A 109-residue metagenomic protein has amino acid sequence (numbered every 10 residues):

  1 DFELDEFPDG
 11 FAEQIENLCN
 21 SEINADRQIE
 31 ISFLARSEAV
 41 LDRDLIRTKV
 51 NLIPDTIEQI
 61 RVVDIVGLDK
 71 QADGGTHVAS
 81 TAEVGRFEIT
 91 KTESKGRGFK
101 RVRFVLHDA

Functional and structural regions predicted by a protein language model:
D1-A109: Active-/binding-site microenvironments in catalytic and ligand-binding cores
